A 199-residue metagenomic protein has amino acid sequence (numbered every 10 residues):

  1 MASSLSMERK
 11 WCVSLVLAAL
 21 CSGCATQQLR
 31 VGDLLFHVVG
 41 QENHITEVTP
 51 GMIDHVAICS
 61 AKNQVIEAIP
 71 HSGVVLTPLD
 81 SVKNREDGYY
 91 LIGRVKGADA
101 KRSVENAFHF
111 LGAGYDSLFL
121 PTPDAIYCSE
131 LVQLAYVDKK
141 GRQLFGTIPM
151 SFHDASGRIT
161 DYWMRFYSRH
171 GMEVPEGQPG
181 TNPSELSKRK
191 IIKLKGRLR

Functional and structural regions predicted by a protein language model:
A2-V13: Bacterial N-terminal signal peptides that target proteins for export
V16-L17: Gram-negative bacterial Sec-dependent N-terminal signal peptides
L29-R30, L34-R94, G114-I126: Glycine-rich catalytic cores of cysteine/serine-nucleophile enzymes that process amide/ester linkages in cell-envelope
Y90-M150: Active-site nucleophile-His-acid catalytic modules used for acyl/amide transfer and hydrolysis across diverse enzymes
P123-R199: Activation targets extended, charge/polar-rich intrinsically disordered C-terminal tails
